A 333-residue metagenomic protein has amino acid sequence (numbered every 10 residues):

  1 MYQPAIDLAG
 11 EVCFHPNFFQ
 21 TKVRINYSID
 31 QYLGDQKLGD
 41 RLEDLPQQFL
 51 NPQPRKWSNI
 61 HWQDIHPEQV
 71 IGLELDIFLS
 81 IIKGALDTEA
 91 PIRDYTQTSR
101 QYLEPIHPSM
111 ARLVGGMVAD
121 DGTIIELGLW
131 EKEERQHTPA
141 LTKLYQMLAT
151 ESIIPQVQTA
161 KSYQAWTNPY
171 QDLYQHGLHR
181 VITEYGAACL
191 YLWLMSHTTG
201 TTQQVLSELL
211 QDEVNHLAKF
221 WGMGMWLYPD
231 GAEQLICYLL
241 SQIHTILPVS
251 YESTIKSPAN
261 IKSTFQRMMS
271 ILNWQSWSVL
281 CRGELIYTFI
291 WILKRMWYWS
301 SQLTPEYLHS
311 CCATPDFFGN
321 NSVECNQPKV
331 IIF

Functional and structural regions predicted by a protein language model:
M1-F333: Non-heme di-metal
